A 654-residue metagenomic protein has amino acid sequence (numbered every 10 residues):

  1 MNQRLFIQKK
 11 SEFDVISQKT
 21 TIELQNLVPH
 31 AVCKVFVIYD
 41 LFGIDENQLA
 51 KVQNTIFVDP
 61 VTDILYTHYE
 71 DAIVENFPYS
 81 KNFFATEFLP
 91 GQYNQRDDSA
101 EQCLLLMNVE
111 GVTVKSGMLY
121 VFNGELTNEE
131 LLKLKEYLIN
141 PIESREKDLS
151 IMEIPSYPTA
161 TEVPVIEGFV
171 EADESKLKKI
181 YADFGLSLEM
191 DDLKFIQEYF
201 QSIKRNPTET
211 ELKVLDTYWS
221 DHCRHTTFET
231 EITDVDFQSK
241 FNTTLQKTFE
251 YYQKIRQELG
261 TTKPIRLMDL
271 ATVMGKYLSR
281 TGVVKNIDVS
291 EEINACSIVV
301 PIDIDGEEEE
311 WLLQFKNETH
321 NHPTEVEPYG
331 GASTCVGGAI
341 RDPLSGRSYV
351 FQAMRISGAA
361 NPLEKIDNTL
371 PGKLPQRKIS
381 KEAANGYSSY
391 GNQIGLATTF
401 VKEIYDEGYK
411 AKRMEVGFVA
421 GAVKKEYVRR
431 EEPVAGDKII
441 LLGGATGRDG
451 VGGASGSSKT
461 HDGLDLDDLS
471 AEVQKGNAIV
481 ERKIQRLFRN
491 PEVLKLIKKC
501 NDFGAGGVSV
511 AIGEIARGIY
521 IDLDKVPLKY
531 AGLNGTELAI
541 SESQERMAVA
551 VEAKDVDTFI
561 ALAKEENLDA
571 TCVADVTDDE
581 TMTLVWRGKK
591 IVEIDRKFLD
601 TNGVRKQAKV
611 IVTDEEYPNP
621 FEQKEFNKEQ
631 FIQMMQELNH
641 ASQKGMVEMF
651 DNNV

Functional and structural regions predicted by a protein language model:
M1-S11, V35-D40, P78-P90, L119-Y120 (+2 more regions): Short glycine-/aliphatic-rich beta-strand segments at the starts of folded cytosolic domains
S11-V28, Q53, Q92-N108, G513-V526: Short amphipathic alpha-helix segments
K19-L24, L49-D59, D97-L104, E130-I139 (+1 more regions): Short amphipathic alpha-helices in soluble, non-transmembrane regions that often serve as interface/regulatory elements
K19-V74: Acidic (E/D-rich), amphipathic helical modules within compact regulatory domains
L27-V37, V52-Q53, S80-K81, A85 (+3 more regions): Interaction-mediating elements
H30-K34, T67-K81, G111-S116, E167-E171 (+1 more regions): Flexible hinge/switch segments at interdomain interfaces of large molecular machines
D59-G111, R256: Short, solvent-exposed interaction modules
G91-Y93, G111, G117-E130, K135-V654: Glycine/proline-enriched, intrinsically flexible loops and inter-domain linkers
